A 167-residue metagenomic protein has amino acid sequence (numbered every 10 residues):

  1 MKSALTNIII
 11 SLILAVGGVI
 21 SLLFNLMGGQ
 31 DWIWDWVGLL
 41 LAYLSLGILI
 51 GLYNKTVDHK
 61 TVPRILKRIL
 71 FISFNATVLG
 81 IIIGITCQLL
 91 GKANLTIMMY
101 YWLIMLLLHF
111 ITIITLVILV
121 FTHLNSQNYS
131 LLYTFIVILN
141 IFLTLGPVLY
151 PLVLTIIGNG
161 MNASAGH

Functional and structural regions predicted by a protein language model:
M1-S3, G29, K55-I69, T122-T134: Membrane-interface helix-boundary motifs at transmembrane edges
A4-S21, S73-L79: Alpha-helical transmembrane segments
I13-G29, I81-Q88: Membrane-embedded alpha-helical segments in integral membrane proteins
I33-G47, M98-T112: Alpha-helical transmembrane segments of polytopic membrane proteins
L41-R64, I83-G84, I113-H123: Canonical alpha-helical transmembrane segments
R64-I83, T134-G146: Transmembrane alpha-helical segments of multi-pass membrane proteins
L89-M98, I113-I141: Membrane-helix boundary connector in multi-pass membrane proteins
L149-H167: Juxtamembrane boundary at the C-terminal end of a transmembrane helix
